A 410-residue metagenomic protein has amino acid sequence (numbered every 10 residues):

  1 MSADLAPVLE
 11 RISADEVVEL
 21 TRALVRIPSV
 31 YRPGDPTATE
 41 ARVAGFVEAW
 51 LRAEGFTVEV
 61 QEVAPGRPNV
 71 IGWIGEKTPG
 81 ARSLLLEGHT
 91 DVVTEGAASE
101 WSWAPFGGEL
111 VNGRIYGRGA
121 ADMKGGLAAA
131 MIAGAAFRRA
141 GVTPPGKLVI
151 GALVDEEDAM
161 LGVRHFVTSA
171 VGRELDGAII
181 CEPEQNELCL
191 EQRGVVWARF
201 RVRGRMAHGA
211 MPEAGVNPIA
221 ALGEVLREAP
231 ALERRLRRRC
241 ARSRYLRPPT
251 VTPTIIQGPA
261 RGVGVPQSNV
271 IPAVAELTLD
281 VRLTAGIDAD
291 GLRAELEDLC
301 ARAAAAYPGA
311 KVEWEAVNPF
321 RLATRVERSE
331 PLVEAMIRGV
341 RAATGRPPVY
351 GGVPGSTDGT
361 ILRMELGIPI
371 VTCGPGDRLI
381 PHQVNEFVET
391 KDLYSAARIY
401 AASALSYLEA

Functional and structural regions predicted by a protein language model:
M1-L5, E59, L190, W197-A410: Metal-dependent amide/peptide-bond hydrolase catalytic core, centered on the "pita-bread" metallohydrolase fold
S2-Y116, R139-P144, G367, D377: Acidic/His- and Gly-rich active-site-bordering loop/insert found across diverse amide/peptide-bond hydrolases
E54, A140-P144, V171-G172, A303-G309: Short helix-capping segments at alpha-helix termini
P65-P68, A159, E184-Q185, G355-D358: Short acidic loop-to-helix transition motifs that present clustered carboxylates
G88-T90, N112, V154, C181-E184 (+2 more regions): Fold-independent oxyanion-binding glycine-rich loops and adjacent beta-strand/coil segments at enzyme active sites
E95-V111, L175, L190-V202, R338 (+1 more regions): Acidic-glycine-rich active-site phosphate/pyrophosphate-binding loop
I115, A120-A121, G125-A231, R247 (+2 more regions): Fold-level recognition of mixed alpha/beta catalytic cores in primary-metabolism enzymes, strongest
